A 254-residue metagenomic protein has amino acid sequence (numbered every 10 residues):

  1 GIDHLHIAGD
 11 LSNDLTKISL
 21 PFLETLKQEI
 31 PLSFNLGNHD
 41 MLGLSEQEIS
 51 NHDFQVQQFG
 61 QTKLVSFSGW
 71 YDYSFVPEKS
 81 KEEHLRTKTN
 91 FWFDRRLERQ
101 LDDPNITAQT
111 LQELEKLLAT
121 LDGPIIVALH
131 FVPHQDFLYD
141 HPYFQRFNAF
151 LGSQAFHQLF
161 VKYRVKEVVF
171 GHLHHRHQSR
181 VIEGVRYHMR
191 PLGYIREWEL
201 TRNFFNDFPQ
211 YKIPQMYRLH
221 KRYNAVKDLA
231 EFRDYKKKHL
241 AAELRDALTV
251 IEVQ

Functional and structural regions predicted by a protein language model:
G1-T62, F150-G152, L159: Core catalytic region of metal-dependent phosphoesterases/phosphodiesterases, especially metallo-beta-lactamase-like
H4, T62-K63, P124-I126, E167: Structural motif
S12-K17, N38-S45, Q57, Y71-F75 (+3 more regions): Active-site environment of divalent metal-dependent phosphoester hydrolases
L15-I18, D102-E113, N148-A155, E243: Soluble or luminal CAZymes and related metallo-dependent hydrolases
E24-K27, P31-F34, G60-K63, F137-L219: Conserved beta-sheet core of the metallophosphoesterase superfamily
V65-D122, F131-R146, Q215, K221-D228: Active-site-proximal loop/helix segment associated with metal-binding centers of metalloenzymes
T107-L111, Y211-Q254: A short C-terminal boundary segment appended to hydrolase-like catalytic domains
K116-P124, Q158-K166, V250-Q254: A structural motif corresponding to the C-terminal end of an alpha-helix and its immediate exit/capping segment
